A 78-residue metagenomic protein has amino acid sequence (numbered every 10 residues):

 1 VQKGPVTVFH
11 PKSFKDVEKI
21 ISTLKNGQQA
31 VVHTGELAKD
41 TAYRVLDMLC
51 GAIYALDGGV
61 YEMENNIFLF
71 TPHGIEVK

Functional and structural regions predicted by a protein language model:
V1-A30, G35, C50, Y54-K78: Positively charged, small/polar-rich N-terminal and surface patches that mediate targeting and assembly and bind
K15, D40-T41: Residues that form or flank phosphate/diphosphate-binding pockets in enzymes that use nucleotide phosphates
